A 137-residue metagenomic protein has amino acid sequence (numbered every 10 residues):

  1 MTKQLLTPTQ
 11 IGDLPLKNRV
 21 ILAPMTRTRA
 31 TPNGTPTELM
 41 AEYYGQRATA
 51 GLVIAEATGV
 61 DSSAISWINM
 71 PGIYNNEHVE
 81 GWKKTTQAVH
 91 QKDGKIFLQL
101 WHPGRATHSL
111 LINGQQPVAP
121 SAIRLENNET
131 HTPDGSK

Functional and structural regions predicted by a protein language model:
M1-K137: Flavin-dependent oxidoreductase catalytic cores
